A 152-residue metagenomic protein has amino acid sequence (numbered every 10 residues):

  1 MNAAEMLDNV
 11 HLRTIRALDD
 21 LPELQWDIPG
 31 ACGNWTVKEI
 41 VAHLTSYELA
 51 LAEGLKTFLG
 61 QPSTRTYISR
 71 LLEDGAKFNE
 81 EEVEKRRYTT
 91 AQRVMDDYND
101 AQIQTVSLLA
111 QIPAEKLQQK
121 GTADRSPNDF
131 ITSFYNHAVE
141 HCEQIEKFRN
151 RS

Functional and structural regions predicted by a protein language model:
M1-N9, I15-A31: An N-terminal domain-cap segment
M6, V10, D74-K116: Acidic/histidine-rich alpha-helical segments that form the ligand environment of transition-metal centers
D8, D27-A76, K116-S152: Short, contiguous alpha-helical
H11, I15-P22, E48-A52, K56 (+3 more regions): Structural signal for well-ordered, non-membrane alpha-helices
L21, W35, R86-T89, I112 (+1 more regions): Short coil/turn linker and secondary-structure boundary residues
Q25, V83, T89-A91, S126-F130: Residue-level detector of alpha-helix boundaries and kinks
